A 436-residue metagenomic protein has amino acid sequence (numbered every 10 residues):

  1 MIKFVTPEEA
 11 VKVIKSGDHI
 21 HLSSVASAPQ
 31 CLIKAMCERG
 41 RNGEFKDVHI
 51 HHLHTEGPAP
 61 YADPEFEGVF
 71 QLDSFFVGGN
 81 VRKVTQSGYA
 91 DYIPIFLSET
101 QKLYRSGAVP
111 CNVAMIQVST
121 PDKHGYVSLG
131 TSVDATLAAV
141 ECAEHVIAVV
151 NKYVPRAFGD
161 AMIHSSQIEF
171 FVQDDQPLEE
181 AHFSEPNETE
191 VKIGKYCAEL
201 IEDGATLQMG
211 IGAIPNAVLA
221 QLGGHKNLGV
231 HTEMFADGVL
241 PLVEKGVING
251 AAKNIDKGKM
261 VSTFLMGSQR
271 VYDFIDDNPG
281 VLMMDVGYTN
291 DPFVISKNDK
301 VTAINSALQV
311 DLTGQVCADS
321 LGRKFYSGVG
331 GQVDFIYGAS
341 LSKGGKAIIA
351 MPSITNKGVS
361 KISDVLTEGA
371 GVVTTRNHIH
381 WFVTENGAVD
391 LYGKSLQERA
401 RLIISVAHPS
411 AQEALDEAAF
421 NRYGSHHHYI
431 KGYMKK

Functional and structural regions predicted by a protein language model:
M1-K436: Conserved alpha/beta enzyme-core scaffold
